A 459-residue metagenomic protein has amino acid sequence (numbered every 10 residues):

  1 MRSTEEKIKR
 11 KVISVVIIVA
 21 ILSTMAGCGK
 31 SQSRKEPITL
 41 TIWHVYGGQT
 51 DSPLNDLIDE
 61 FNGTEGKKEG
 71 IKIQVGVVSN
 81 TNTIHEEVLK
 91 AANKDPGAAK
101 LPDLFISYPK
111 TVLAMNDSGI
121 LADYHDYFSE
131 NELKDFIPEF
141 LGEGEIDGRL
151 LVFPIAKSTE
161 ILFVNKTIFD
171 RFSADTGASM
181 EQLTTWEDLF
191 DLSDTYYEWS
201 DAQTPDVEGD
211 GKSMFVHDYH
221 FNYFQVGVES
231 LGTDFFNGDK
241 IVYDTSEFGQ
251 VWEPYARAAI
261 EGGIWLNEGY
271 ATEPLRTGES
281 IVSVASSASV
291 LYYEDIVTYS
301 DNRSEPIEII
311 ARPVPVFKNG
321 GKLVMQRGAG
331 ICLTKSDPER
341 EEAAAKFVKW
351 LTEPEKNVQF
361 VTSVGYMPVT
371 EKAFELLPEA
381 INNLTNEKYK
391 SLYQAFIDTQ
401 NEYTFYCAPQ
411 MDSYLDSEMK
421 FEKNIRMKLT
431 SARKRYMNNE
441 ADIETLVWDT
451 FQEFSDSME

Functional and structural regions predicted by a protein language model:
E36-G48, G70-V77, D103-L104, F215: Short, well-ordered beta-strand elements
G66-E139, R171-D175, I281-V282, S300-R303: Extracytoplasmic "Venus flytrap"/periplasmic binding protein-like
I106-I161, F190-L192, P205-E208, S304-P315 (+1 more regions): Hinge/lid segment of periplasmic solute-binding proteins
H125-F136, A178-Q182, V207-E208, S213-F215 (+4 more regions): Short, solvent-exposed loop/beta-turn-alpha elements that line the ligand-binding surface or hinge of extracytoplasmic
D147-I155, E160, E187-I241, S280: Extracytoplasmic/periplasmic solute-binding protein
F190-Y197, N237-G269, I309-I310, V314: Glycine-centered hinge/linker elements that transmit conformational signals in sensory and ligand-binding systems
A256-G263, S300-K372: Extracytoplasmic/periplasmic substrate-recognition and gating elements
L384, I397-E459: Conserved C-terminal helix/tail region of periplasmic/extracytoplasmic solute-binding proteins
